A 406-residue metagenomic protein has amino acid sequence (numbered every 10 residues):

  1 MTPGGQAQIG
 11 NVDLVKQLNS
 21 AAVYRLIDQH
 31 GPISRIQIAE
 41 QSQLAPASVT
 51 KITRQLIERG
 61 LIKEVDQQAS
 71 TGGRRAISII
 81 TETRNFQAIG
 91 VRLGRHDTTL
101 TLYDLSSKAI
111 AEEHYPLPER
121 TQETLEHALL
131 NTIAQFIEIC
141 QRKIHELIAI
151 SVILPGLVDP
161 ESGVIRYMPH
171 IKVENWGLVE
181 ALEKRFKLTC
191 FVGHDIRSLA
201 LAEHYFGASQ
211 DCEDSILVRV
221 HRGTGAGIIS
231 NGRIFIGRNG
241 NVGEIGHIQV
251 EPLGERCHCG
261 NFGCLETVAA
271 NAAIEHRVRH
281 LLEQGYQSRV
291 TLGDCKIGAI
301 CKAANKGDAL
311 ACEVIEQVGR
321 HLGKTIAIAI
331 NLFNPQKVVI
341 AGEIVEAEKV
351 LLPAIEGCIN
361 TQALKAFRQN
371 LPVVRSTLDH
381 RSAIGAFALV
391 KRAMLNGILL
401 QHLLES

Functional and structural regions predicted by a protein language model:
M1-V65, T71-E146, L253, L265-S406: ATP-binding/phosphotransfer module of carbohydrate and carboxylate kinases, centering on a glycine-rich
A88-R92, L147-S151, S215-R219, G225-G227: Short glycine-aspartate micro-motif
D104, P160, I229: Short, acidic, Ser/Thr-enriched surface-loop or helix-capping motifs
A109-D214, V350-T361: Glycine-rich phosphate-binding loop and adjoining helix at the ATP-binding site of ATP-dependent phosphoryl-transfer
E112-H114, R120-L125, E174, A181-A309: Glycine/GP-enriched mid-protein hinge/lid loop-to-helix segment characteristic of carbohydrate kinases
P155-V158, R222-G223, I344: Short glycine-rich anion-binding loops that position phosphate/pyrophosphate groups of nucleotides and phosphorylated
